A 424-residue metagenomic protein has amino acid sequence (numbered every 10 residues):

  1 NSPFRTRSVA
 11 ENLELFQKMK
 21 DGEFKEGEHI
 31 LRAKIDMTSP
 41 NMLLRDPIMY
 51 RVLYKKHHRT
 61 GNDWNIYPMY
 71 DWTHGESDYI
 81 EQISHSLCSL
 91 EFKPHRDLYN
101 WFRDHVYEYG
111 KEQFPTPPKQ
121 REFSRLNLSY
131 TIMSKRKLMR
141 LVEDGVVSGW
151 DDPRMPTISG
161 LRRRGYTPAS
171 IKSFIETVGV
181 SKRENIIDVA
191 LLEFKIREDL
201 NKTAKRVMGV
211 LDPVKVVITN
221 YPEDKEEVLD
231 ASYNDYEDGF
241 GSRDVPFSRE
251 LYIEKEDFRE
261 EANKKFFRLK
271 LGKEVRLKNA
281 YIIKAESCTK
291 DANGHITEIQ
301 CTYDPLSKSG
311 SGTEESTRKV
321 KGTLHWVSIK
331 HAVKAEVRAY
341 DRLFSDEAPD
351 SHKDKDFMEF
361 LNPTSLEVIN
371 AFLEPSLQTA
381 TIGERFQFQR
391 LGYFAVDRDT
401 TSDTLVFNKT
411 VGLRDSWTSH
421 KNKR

Functional and structural regions predicted by a protein language model:
N1-L138, I196, K205, V210-V214 (+1 more regions): Active-site cores that bind ATP or allylic diphosphates and position pyrophosphate for catalysis
R7-A10, V147-S148, R163-S173, V178-R424: Basic, alpha-helical terminal appendages of large translation-related enzymes
E11-L15, L98, K137, T157 (+3 more regions): Exposed alpha-helical structural elements
H74-I83, T116-K119, K137-L141, S148-M155 (+1 more regions): Short acidic (Asp/Glu) and glycine-rich catalytic loops that position anionic groups and cofactors
H85, S89, L161, K182: Short, flexible active-site loop motifs that bind/organize anionic cofactors or intermediates
R103-V106, L141-G145, L161, I175: Hydrophobic alpha-helix position signal
M155-L161: Active-site-adjacent structural elements in folded domains
